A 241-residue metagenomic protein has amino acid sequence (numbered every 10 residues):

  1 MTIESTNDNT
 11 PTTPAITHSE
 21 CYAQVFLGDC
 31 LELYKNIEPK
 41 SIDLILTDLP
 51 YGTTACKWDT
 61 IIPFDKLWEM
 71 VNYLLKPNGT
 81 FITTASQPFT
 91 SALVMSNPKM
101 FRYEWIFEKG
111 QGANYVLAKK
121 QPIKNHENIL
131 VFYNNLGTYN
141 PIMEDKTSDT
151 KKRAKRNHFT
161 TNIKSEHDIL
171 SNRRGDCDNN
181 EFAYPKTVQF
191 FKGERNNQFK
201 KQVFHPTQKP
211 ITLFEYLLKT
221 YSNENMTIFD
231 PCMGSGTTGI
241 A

Functional and structural regions predicted by a protein language model:
T2-A241: Core catalytic lobe of class I
